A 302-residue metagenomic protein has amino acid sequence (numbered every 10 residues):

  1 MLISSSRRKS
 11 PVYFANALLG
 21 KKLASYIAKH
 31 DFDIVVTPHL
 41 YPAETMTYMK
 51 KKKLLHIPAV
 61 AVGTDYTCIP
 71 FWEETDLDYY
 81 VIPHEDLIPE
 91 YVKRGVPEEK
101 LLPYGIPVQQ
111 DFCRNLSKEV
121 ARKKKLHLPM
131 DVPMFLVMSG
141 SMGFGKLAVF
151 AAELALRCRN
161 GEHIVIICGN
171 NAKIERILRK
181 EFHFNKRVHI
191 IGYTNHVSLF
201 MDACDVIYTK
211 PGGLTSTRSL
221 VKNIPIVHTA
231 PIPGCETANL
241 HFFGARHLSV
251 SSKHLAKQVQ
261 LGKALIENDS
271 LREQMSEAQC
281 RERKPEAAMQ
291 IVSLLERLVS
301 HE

Functional and structural regions predicted by a protein language model:
M1-H30: Conserved N-terminal ligand/cofactor-binding loop architecture of enzyme catalytic domains
D78-S141: A nucleotide-sugar donor-handling region in carbohydrate enzymes
K118-V120, L128-C204: Donor-nucleotide binding loops and adjacent catalytic segments primarily of GT-B fold Leloir glycosyltransferases
D202-G212: Acidic donor-binding loop of glycosyltransferase active sites
C204-D205, N223-P225: A short alpha->beta transition loop at the rim of the catalytic pocket in nucleotide-sugar-dependent
G244-V250, H254-L271: C-terminal "capping" alpha-helix adjacent to the active site of nucleotide-linked donor transferases in cell-envelope
L271-P285: A short, well-ordered alpha-helix in the C-terminal region of glycosyltransferases
K284-E302: C-terminal alpha-helical cap of glycosyltransferases
